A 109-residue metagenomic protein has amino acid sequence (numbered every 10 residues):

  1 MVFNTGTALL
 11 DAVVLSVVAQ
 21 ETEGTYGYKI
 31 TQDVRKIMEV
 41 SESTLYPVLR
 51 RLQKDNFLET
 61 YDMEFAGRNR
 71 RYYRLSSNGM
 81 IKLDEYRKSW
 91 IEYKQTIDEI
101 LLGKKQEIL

Functional and structural regions predicted by a protein language model:
V2-T44: N-terminal helix-turn-helix DNA-binding core of bacterial DNA-binding proteins
L49-R51: Short, hydrophobic-biased segments on the C-terminal half of alpha helices that form "recognition helices"
D55-N69, R74: Beta-hairpin "wing" of winged helix-turn-helix
D84-L109: Amphipathic alpha-helical dimerization/coiled-coil segments that flank or bridge DNA-binding/regulatory modules
